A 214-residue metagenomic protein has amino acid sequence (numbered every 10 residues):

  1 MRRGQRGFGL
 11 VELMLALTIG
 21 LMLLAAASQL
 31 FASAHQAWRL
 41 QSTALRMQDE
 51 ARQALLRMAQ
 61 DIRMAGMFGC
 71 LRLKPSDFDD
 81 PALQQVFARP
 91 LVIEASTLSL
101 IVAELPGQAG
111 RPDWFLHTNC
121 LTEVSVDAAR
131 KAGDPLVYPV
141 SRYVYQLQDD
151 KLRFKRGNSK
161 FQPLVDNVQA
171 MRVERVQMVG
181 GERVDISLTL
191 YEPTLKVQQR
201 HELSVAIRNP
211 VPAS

Functional and structural regions predicted by a protein language model:
R2-A34, E50: N-terminal single-pass transmembrane signal-anchor helix
R6, P112, P135, E182-R183: Compositionally biased, intrinsically disordered low-complexity regions
F8, F31, L83, R172-V173 (+1 more regions): Aromatic-residue hotspot detector
A27, A32-K155: Extracytoplasmic beta-strand-rich oligomerization domains located immediately C-terminal to a leader/signal peptide
S42-T43, E50, R72, F87-V92 (+2 more regions): Short linear sequence signals and composition-biased patches located at protein termini or domain-edge surfaces
